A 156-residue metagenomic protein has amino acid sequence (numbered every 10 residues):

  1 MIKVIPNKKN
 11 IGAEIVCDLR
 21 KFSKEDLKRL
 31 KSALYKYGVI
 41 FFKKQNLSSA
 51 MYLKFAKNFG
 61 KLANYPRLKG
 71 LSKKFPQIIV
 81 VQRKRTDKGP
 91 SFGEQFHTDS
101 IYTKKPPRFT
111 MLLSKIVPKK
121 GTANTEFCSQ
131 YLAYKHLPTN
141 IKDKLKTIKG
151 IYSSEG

Functional and structural regions predicted by a protein language model:
I2-G156: Non-heme Fe(II) oxygenase catalytic core, chiefly the N-lobe of the double-stranded beta-helix
